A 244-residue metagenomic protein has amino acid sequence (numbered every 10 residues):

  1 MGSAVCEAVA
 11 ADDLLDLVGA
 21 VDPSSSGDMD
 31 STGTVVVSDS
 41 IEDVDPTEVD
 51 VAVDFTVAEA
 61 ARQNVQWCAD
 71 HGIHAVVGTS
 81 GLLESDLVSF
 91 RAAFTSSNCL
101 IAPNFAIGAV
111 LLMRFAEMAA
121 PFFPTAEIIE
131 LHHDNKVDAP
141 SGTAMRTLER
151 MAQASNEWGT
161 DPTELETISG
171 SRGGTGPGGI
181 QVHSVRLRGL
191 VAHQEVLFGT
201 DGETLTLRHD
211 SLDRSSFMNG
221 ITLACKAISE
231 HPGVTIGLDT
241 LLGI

Functional and structural regions predicted by a protein language model:
G2-P46, P124-I244: C-terminal substrate-binding/catalytic lobe of Rossmann-fold NAD(P)-dependent oxidoreductases
A52-V53: N-terminal Rossmann-like NAD(P) cofactor-binding module of classical short-chain dehydrogenase/reductase
T56: Conserved NAD(P)H cofactor-binding loop of Rossmann-fold oxidoreductase domains
E59-H74, G78-I101, A106, V110-A119: Rossmann-fold NAD(P)-binding glycine/threonine-rich loop
